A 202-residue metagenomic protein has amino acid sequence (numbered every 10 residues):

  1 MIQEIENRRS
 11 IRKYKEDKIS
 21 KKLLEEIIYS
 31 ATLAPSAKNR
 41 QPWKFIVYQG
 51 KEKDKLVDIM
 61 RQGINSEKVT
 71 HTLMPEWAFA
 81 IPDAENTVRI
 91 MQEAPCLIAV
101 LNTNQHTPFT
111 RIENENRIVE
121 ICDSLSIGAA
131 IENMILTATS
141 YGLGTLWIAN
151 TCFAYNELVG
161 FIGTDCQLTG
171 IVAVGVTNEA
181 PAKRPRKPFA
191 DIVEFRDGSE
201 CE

Functional and structural regions predicted by a protein language model:
M1-K18, K22, E26-Y29: Short acidic N-proximal helix/loop "leader" segments that mark the beginning of a domain or an inter-domain linker
Q3-I11, T169-E202: C-terminal helix-cap and adjacent tail motif
E26-I27, A31, I98, N104 (+1 more regions): Small-aliphatic-rich amphipathic alpha-helix that forms the alpha element of a beta-alpha
P35-N39: Glycine-rich phosphate/pyrophosphate-binding beta-alpha loops
I46-I127: Glycine/small-residue-rich phosphate/adenosyl-binding loop
K51, T151-Y155, N178: Acidic, glycine-rich active-site loops and adjacent beta-strand->loop/helix elements that engage anionic groups
F109-E113, E157, R184: A short secondary-structure junction signal
L158-T164, P181-R184: Short proline/glycine-enriched turn/loop segments at secondary-structure junctions
